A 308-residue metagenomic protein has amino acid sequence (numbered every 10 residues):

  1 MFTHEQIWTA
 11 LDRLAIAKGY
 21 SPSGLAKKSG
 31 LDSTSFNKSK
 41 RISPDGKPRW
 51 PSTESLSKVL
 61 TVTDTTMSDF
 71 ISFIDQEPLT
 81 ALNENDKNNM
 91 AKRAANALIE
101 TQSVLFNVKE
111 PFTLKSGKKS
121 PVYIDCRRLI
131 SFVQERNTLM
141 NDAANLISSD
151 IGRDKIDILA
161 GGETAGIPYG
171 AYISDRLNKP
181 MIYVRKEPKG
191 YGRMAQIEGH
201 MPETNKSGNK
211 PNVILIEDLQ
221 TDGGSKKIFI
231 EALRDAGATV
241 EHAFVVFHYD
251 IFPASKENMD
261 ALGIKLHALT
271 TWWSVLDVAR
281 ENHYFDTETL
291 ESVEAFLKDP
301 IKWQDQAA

Functional and structural regions predicted by a protein language model:
M1-G24, K28: A short, Lys/Arg-rich alpha-helix, primarily the initiator
S21, D32-S35, S52, T66 (+1 more regions): Short coil turns linking two alpha-helices in DNA-binding domains
P44-T61: Short, basic-rich loop-to-helix N-cap that marks the start of a DNA-contacting helix
T61-T80: Short C-terminal boundary/hinge segments that cap the last helix of small helical domains
L82-R153: Active-site-facing substrate-recognition patch
E84-L98, E231-A308: PRPP-dependent phosphoribosyltransferase catalytic core
G170-I214, G224-I228: Short, glycine/charge-rich flexible loops or terminal/linker lids adjacent to PRPP-binding catalytic cores
